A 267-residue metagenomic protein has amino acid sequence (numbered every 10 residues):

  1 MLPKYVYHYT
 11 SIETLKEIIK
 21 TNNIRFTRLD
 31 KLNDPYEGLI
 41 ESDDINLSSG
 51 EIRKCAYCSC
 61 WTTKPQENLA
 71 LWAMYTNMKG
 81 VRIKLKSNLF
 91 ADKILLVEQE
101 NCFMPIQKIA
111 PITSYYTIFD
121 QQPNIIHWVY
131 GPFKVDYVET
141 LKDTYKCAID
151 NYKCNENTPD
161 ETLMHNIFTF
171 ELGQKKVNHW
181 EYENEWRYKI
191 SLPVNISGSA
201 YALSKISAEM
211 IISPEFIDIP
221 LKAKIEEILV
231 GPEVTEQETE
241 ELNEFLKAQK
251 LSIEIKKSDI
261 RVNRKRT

Functional and structural regions predicted by a protein language model:
M1-T267: Catalytic-core loop-and-flanking beta/alpha module that positions acidic residues for ribose/phosphate chemistry
